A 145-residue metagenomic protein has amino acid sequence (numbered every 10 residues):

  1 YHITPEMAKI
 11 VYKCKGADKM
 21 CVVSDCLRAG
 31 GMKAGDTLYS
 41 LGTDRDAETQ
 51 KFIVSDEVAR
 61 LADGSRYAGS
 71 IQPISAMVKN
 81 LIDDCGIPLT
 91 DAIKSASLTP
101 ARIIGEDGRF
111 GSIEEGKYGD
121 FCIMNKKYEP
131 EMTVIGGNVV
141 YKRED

Functional and structural regions predicted by a protein language model:
H2-I3: Glycine-rich anion/phosphate-binding loop at the beta-strand->alpha-helix junction
E6-M7, V11-S24, A29-I123: His/Asp/Glu-enriched, well-ordered alpha-helical/loop segment that forms or immediately abuts the divalent-metal
K126-Y128: Short, small/polar residue-rich loop motifs at catalytic or cofactor-binding pockets
E131-M132: His/acidic/aromatic-lined binding-pocket segments of jelly-roll/cupin-type domains and related regulatory beta-sandwich
